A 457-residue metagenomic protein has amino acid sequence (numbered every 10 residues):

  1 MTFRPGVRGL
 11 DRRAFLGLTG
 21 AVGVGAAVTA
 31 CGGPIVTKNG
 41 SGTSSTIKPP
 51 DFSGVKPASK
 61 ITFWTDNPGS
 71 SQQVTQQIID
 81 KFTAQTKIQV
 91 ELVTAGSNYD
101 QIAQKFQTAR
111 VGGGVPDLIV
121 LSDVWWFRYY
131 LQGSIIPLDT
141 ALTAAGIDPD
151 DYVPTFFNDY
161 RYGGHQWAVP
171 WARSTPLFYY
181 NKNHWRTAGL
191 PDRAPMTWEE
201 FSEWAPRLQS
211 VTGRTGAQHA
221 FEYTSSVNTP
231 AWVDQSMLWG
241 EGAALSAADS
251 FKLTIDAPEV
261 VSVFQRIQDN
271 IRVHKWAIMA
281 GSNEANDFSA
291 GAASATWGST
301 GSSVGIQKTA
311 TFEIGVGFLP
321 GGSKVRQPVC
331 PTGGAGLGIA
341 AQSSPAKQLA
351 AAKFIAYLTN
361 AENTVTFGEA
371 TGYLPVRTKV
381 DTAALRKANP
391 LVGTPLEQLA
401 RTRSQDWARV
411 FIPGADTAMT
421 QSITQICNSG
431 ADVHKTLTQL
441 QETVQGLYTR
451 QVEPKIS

Functional and structural regions predicted by a protein language model:
M1-L10, A14, A21-A26: N-terminal secretory signal peptides
T43-V55, V124-L177, P230-V233, M237 (+2 more regions): Hinge/lid segment of periplasmic solute-binding proteins
P50-V55, D139-Y152, A194, G213 (+5 more regions): Short, solvent-exposed loop/beta-turn-alpha elements that line the ligand-binding surface or hinge of extracytoplasmic
K60, T155, D159, G317 (+3 more regions): Long, aromatic- and glycine/proline-rich binding clefts that accommodate carbohydrate-like moieties
K81-Y152, T187-G189, A290, S294-A295 (+4 more regions): Extracytoplasmic "Venus flytrap"/periplasmic binding protein-like
Y162-W171, P176, E199-K252, A293: Extracytoplasmic/periplasmic solute-binding protein
Y179-K182, T332-A346: A bilobed periplasmic-binding-protein/Venus flytrap-type ligand-binding module shared by bacterial periplasmic
W204-Q209, D249-I278: Glycine-centered hinge/linker elements that transmit conformational signals in sensory and ligand-binding systems
